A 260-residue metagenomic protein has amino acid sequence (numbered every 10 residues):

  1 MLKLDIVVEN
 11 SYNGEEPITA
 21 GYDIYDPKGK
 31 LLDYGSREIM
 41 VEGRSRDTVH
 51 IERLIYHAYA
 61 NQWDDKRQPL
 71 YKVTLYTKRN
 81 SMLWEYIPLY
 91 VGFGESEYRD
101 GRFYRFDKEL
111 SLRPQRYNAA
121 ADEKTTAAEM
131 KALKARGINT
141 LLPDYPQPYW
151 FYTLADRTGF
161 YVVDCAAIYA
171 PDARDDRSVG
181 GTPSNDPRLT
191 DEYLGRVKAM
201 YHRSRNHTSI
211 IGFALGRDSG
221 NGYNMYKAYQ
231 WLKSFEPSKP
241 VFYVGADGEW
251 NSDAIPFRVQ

Functional and structural regions predicted by a protein language model:
M1-Y149, T153-G159, R196, I211-G212 (+2 more regions): Secreted/periplasmic carbohydrate-active enzymes, especially glycoside hydrolases
K124-A127, L133, T140-Q260: Substrate-binding/catalytic cleft of secreted carbohydrate-active enzymes, primarily glycoside hydrolases
